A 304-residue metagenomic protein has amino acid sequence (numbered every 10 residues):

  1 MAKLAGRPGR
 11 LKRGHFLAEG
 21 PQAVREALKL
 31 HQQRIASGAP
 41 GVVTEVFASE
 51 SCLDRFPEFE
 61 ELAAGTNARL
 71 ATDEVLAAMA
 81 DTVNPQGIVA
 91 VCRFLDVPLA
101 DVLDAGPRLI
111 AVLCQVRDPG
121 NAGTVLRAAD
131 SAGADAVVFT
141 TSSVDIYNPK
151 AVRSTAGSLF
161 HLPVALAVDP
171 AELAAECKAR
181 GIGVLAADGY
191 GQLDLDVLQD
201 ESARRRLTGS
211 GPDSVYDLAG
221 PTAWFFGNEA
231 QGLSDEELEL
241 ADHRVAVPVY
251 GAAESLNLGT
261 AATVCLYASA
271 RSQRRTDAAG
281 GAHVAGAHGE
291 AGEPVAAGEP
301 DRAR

Functional and structural regions predicted by a protein language model:
M1-V83, V284-R304: N-terminal positively charged helical leader segments and presequences
P8, L103-A111, L240-V249: Glycine/charged-rich beta-loop-alpha catalytic/anionic-binding loops adjacent to active sites
G20, R117-T124, L256-T260: Amphipathic alpha-helical repeat scaffolds
P21, S51-L53, V75, L95 (+3 more regions): Short glycine-rich anion-binding loops that position phosphate/pyrophosphate groups of nucleotides and phosphorylated
A90, A128-A132, I146-L159, D235-G286 (+1 more regions): Structured adenosyl-cofactor binding patch, chiefly the S-adenosyl-L-methionine
C92-E201: RNA substrate-binding interface of SAM-dependent RNA methyltransferases
L185-A253: Active-site/ligand-binding-proximal alpha/beta "capping" segment
